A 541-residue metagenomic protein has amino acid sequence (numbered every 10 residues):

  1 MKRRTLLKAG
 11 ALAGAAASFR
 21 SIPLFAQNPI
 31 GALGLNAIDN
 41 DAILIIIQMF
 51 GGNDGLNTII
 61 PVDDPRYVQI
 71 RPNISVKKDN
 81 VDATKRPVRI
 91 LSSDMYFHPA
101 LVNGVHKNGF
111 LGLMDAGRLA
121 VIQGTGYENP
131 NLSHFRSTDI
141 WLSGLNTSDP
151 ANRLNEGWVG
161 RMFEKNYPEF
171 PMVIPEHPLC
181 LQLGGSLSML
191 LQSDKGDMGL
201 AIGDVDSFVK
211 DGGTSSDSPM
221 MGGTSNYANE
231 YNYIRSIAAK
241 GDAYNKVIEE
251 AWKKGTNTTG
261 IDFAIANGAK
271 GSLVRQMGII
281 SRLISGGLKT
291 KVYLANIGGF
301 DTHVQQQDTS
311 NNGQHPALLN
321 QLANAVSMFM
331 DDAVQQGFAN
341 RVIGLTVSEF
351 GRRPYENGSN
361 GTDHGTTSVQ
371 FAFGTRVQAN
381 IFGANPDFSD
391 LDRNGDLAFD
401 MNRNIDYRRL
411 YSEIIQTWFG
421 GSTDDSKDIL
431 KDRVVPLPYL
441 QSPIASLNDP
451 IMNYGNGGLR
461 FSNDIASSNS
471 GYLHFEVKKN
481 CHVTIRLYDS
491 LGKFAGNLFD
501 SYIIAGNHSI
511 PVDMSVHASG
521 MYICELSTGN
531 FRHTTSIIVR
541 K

Functional and structural regions predicted by a protein language model:
K2-Q336, Y355, F373-I444: Feature for exported/extracytoplasmic and membrane-associated proteins, marking the mature portion
T290-V292, A339, V347, G365-S368 (+2 more regions): Active-site lining segments that contact anionic ligands and/or coordinate catalytic metals
S348-A379: Histidine-centered active-site microenvironments of extracellular/periplasmic hydrolases and transferases
S446-L487, S509-M514: Glycine-centered coil/turn sites that cap beta-strands in beta-rich domains
Y488-A495, Y522: Short, glycine-anchored, charge-dense loop/turn motifs used at functional sites
S501, A505, P511, S515 (+1 more regions): C-terminal tail/sorting-segment detector
